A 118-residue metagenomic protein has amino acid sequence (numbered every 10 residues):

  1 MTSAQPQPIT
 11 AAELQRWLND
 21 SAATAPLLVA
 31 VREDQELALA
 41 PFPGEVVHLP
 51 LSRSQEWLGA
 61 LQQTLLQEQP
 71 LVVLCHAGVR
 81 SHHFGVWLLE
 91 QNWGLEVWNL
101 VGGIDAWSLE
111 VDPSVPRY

Functional and structural regions predicted by a protein language model:
M1-P26, V31-P70, V79-Y118: Rhodanese-like catalytic fold shared by cysteine-dependent sulfurtransferases and DSP/PTP-type phosphatases
L74: Short, surface-exposed ligand- or partner-binding patches at beta-edge/loop junctions that are enriched in aromatics
